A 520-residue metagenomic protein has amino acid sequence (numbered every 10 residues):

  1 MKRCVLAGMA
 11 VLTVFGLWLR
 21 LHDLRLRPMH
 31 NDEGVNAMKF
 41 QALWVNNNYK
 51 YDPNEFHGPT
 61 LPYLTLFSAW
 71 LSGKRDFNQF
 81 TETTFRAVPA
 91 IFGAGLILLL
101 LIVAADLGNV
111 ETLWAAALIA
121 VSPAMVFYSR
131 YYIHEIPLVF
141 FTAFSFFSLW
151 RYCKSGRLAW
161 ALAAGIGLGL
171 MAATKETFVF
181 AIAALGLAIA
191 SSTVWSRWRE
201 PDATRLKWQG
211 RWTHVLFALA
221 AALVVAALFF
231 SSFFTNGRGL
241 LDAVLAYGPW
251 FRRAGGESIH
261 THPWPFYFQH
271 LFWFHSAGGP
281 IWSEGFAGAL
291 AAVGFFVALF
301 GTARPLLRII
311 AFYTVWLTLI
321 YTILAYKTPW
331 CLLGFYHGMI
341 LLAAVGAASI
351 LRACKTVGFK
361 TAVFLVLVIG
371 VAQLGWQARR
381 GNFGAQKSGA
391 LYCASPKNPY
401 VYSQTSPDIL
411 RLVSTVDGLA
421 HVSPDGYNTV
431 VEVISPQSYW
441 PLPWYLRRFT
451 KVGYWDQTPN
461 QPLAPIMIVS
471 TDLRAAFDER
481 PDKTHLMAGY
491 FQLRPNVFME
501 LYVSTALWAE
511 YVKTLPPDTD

Functional and structural regions predicted by a protein language model:
M1-V357, W376-G381: Membrane-integral, polyisoprenol-dependent glycosyltransferases of the GT-C/oligosaccharyltransferase superfamily
M125, L317-T318, S438, T458-P459 (+1 more regions): Solvent-exposed loop/turn segments at secondary-structure junctions within structured extracellular/periplasmic domains
E176, Y427-T429, F449, L463-P465: Loop/turn elements at helix/coil->beta-strand transitions in domains of secreted/extracellular proteins
V363, L367-V430, I434-W444, V497-T519: Membrane-proximal, lumen/periplasm-facing interface regions of secretory-pathway glyco- and lipid-modifying enzymes
E432-S435, Y454, M467-V469: Short, hydrophobic beta-strand segments that form beta-sheet elements in well-ordered domains
P443-V452: Short helix-loop-beta junction
V452-A464: Short acidic low-complexity segments
Q461-D520: Aromatic/acidic, Gly/Pro-rich catalytic loop(s) in extracytoplasmic/lumenal soluble domains of multi-pass membrane
